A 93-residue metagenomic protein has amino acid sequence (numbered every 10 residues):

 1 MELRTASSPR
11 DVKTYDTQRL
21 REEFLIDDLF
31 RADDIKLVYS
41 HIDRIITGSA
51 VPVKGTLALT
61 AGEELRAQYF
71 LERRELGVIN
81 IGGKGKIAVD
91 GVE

Functional and structural regions predicted by a protein language model:
M1-S49: A short, N-terminal "cap"/entry segment at the start of jelly-roll beta-barrel domains of the cupin/DSBH fold
Y39-T56, L65-E93: Glycine- and acidic-residue-biased ligand/ion/polar-headgroup-sensing regions
A61-G62: N-terminal accessory/capping or targeting/presequence segment of soluble
